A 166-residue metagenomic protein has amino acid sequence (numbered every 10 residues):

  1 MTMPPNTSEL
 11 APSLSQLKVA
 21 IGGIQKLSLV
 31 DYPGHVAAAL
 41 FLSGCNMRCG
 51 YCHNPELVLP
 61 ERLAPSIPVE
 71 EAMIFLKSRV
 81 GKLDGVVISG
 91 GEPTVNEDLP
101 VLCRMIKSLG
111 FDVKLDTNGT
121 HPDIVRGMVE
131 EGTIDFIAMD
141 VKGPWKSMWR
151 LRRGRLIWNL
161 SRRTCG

Functional and structural regions predicted by a protein language model:
T2-F41, R48-E61, S78-K82: N-terminal [4Fe-4S]-dependent radical SAM core
I21-G23, E70, D116-N118: Short gly/ser/thr-rich secondary-structure transition/capping motifs
S43, S89, D140: Short beta-strand segments
C45, P93: Hydrophobic adenine-recognition pocket in adenosine-nucleotide-binding enzymes
E56-L63, R150-L156: Short glycine-enriched, charge-decorated loop/helix-capping segments at active-site entrances that position
L59-L63, G85-E92: Glycine-rich phosphate-binding "P-loop"
P65-F75: Glycine-rich, highly charged phosphate/nucleotide-binding loops
M73-G85, T94-G166: Conserved AdoMet/S-adenosylmethionine-binding subsite of the radical SAM
